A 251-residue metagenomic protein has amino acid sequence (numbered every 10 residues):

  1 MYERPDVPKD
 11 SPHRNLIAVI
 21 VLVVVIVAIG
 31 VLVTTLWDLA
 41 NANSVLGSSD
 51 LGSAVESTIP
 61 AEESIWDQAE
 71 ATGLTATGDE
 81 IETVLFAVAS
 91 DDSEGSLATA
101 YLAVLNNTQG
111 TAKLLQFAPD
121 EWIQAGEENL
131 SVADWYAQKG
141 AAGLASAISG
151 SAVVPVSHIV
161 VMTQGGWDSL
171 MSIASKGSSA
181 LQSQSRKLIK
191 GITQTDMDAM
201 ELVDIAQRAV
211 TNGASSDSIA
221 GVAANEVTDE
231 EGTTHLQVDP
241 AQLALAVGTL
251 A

Functional and structural regions predicted by a protein language model:
Y2-A251: Non-catalytic, solvent-exposed segments at the cell envelope interface
